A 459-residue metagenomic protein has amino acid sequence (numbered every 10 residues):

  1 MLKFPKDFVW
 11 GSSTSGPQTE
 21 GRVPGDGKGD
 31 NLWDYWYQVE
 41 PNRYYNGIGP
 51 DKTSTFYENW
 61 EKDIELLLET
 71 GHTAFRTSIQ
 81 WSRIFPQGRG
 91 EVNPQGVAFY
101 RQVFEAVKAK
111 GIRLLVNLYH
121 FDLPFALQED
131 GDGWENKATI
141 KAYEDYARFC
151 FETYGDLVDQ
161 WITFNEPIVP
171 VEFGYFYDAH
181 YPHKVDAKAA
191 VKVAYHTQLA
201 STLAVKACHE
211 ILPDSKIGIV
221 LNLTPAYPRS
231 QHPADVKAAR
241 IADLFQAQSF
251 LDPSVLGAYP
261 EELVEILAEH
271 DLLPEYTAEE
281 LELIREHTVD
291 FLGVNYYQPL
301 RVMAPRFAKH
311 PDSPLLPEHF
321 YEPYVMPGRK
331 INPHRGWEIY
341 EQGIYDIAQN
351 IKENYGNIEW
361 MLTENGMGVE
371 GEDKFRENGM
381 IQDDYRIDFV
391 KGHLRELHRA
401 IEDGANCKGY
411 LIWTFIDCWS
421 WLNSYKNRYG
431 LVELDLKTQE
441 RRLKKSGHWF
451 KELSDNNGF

Functional and structural regions predicted by a protein language model:
M1-Y44, L68, Q87-R89, V97-F459: Active-site region of glycoside hydrolase catalytic domains
Y45-N59, E135-K137: Active-site mouth loops of central-metabolism enzymes
F56-E65, P86, G96: Internal amphipathic alpha-helical repeat/solenoid segments
N59-Q80, E286-F291, N354: Catalytic domains of carbohydrate-active enzymes, especially glycoside hydrolases
I79-V92: Glycine-rich, proline-tolerant flexible connector loops at the mouths of alpha/beta enzymes
